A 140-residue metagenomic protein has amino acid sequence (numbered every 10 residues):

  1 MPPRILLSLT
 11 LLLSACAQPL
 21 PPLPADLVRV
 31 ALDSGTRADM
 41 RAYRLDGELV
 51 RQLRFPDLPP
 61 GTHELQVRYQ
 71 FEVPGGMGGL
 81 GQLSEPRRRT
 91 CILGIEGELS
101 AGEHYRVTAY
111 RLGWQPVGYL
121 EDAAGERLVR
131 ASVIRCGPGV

Functional and structural regions predicted by a protein language model:
M1-A17: Sec-dependent bacterial lipoprotein signal peptides
C16-V140: Short loop/turn and low-complexity linker motifs enriched in small/turn-promoting residues
